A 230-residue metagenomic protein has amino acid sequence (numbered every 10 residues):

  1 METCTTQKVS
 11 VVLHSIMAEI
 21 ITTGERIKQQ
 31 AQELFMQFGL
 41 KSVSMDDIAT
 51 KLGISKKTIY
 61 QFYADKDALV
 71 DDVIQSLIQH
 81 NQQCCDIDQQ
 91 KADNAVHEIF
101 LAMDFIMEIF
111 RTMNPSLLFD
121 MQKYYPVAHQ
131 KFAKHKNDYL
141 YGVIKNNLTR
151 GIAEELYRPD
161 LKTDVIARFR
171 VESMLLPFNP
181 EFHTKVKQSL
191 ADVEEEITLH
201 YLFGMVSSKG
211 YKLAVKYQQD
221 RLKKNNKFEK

Functional and structural regions predicted by a protein language model:
M1-F38, S42-I54, D67-D71: Basic, helix-initiating cap at the start of DNA-binding domains
M1-I16, N146-R150, E154, K187-K230: C-terminal peripheral helix-coil segments that are non-catalytic and often amphipathic
M36, Y60-A64, S76: Base-recognition residues in the alpha-helical recognition helix of bacterial helix-turn-helix
K57: Key DNA-contact positions within bacterial/archaeal DNA-binding proteins
V70, I74, I78, H129-N137 (+4 more regions): Amphipathic, non-transmembrane alpha-helical scaffold segments
D72, Q83-S116, A167, E194: Hydrophobic alpha-helical connector segments
H97, H135, A153-F169, K187-E196: All-alpha amphipathic helical-bundle segments outside canonical DNA-binding/catalytic cores that form hydrophobic
R111-K145, R150-V165: Short secondary-structure transition hinges
